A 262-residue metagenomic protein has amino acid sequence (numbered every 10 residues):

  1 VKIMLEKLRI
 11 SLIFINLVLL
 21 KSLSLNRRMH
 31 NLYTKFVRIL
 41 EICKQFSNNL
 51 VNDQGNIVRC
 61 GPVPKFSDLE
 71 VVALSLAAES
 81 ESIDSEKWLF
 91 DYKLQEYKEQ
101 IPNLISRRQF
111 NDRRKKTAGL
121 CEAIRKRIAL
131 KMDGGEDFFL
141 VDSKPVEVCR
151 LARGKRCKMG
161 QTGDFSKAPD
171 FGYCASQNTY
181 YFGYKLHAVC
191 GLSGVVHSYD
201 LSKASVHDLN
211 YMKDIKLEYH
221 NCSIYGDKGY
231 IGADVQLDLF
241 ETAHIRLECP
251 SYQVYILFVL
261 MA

Functional and structural regions predicted by a protein language model:
K2-A262: Short alpha-helical elements
